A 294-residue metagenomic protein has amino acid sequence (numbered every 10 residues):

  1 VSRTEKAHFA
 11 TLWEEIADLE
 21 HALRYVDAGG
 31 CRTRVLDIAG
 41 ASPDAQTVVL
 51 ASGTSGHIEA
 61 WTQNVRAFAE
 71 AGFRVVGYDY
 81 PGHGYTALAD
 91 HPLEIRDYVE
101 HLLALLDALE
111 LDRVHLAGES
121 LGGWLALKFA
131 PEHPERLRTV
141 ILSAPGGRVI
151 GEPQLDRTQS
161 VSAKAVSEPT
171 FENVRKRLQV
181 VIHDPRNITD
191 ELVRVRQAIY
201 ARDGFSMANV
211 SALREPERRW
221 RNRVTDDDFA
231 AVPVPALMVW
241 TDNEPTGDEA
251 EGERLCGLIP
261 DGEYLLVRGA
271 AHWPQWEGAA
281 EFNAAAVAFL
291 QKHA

Functional and structural regions predicted by a protein language model:
V1-Y25: An N-terminal hydrophobic leader/cap segment in hydrolases
C31, D37-Y85: Conserved HGGG/HGGXW glycine-rich cap/lid loop of the alpha/beta-hydrolase fold
T33, P153, T170-A230: Conserved alpha/beta-hydrolase catalytic His-Asp/Glu region
G77-A117, L121, A284: Active-site loop/oxyanion-hole signature of alpha/beta-hydrolase fold enzymes
L127, P131, R138-T170: Flexible "cap/lid" loop of the alpha/beta hydrolase fold
V232, M238-W240: Short beta-strand/loop motif that positions the catalytic acidic residue of the alpha/beta-hydrolase fold
N243-G247: Acidic catalytic loop of the alpha/beta-hydrolase fold
G262-A294: Catalytic active-site module of serine/aspartate enzymes centered on a nucleophile-bearing elbow/loop
